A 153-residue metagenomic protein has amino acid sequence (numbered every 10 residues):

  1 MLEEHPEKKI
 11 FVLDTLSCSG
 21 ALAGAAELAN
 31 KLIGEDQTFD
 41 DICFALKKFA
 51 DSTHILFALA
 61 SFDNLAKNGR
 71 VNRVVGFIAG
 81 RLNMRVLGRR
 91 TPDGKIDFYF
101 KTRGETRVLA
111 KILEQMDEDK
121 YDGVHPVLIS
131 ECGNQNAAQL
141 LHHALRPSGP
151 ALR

Functional and structural regions predicted by a protein language model:
M1-F11, S17-E27, K31-R153: Mixed-charge interfacial surface used for oligomerization/domain docking and macromolecular partner engagement
